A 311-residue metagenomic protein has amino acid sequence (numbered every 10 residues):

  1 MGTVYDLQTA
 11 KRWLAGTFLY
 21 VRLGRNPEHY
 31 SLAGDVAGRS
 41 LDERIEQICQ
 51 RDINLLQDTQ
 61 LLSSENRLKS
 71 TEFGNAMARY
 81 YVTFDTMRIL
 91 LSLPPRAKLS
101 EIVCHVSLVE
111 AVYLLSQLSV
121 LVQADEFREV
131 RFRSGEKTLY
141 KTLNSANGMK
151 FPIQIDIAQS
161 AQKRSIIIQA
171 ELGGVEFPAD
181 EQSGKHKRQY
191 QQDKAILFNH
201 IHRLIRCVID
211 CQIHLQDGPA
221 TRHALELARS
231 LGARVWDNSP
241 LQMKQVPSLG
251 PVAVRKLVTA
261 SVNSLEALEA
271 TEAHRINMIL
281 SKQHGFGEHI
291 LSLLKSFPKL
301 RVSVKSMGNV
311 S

Functional and structural regions predicted by a protein language model:
M1-E28, D35, D58-L61: C-terminal helicase module of SF1/SF2 nucleic-acid helicases/translocases
M1-G2, K11, A37, L41-I45 (+3 more regions): C-terminal helical accessory/scaffold domains
R25-H29, Y81, V258-T259, E269-T271: Short coil/turn segments at secondary-structure boundaries
E28-G34, L68-S70, T271-E272: Short linear loop/turn motifs
F73, W236-I290: Helix-hairpin-helix
G285-S311: A structural signal for beta-rich interaction modules in eukaryotic proteins
